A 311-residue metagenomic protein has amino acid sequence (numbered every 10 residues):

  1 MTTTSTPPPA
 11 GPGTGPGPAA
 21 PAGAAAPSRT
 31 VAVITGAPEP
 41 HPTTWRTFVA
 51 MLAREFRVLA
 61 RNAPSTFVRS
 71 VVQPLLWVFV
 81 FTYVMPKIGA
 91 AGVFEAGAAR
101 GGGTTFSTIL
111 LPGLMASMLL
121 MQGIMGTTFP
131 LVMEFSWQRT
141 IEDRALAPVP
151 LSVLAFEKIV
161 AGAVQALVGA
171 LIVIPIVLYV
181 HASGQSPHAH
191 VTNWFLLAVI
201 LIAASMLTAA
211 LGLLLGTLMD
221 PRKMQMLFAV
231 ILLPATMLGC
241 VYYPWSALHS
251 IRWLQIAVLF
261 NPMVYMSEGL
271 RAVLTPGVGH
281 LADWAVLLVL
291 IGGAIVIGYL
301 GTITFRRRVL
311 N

Functional and structural regions predicted by a protein language model:
T2-S186, V199-I202, M206-A235, G239-L259 (+2 more regions): Hydrophobic transmembrane alpha-helices and immediately adjacent juxtamembrane helices of multi-pass inner-membrane
A189-V191: Flexible hinge/capping segments at coil-to-helix
